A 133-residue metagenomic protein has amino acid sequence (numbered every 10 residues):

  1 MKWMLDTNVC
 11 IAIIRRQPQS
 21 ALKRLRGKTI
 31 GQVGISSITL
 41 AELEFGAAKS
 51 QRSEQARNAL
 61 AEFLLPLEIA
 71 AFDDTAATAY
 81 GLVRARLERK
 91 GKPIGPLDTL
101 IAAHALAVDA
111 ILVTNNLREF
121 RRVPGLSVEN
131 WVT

Functional and structural regions predicted by a protein language model:
M1, R26, A102, L106-T133: Acidic, PIN/NYN-like endoribonuclease modules and their adjacent C-terminal/linker elements
M1-I35, A47-L64, L82, R89: Short, well-structured N-terminal submotif of metal-dependent ribonuclease cores
D6, S36, I94-G95, N116: Histidine- and aromatic-rich ligand-binding microenvironments
D6-T7, A21, L43, Y80 (+2 more regions): Generic structural signal for small/hydrophobic residues in well-ordered secondary structure, especially within
V9-C10, T39, A76, I101 (+1 more regions): Alpha-helix capping/helix-boundary segments
S37, D73, V132: Residues at the C-termini of beta-strands that transition into short coil/loop
L67-V113: Active-site neighborhoods of divalent-metal-dependent phosphate/nucleic-acid chemistry enzymes
